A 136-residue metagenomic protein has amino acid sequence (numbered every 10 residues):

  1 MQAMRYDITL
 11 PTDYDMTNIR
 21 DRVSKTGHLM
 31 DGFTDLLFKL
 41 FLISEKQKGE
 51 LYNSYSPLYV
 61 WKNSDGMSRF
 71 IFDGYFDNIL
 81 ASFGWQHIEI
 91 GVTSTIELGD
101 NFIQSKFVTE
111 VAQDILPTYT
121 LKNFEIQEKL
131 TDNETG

Functional and structural regions predicted by a protein language model:
M1-F33, L37-F38, K46-K48, G66-R69 (+1 more regions): Short S/T/G/P-rich N-terminal loop/turn motif that feeds into the first structured element of a domain
F38, N53-K62, F70: Short, structured motif recognition centered on aromatic/hydrophobic residues
I43: Residues that line or immediately flank small-molecule/substrate-binding pockets and catalytic motifs
I71-Y75: "Short basic amphipathic alpha-helical interaction patches in structured regions
D77-F83: A common structural junction motif
